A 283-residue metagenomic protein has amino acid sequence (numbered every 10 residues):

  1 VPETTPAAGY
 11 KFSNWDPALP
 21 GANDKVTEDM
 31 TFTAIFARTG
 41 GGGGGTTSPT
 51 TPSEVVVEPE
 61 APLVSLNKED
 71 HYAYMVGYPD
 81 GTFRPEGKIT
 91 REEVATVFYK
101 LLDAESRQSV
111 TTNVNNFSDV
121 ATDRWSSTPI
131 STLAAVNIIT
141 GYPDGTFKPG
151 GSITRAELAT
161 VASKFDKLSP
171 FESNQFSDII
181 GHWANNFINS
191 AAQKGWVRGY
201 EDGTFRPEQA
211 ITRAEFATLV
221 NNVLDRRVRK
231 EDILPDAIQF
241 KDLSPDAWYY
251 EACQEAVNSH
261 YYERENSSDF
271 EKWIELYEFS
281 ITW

Functional and structural regions predicted by a protein language model:
V1-D24: Surface-exposed interfaces of beta-sheet-rich extracellular modules
F12-W15, F32-A34, A73, L133 (+1 more regions): Extracellular/surface recognition and adhesion modules
S13, P17, T96, T160 (+1 more regions): DNA-binding alpha-helical recognition surfaces that contact promoter or target DNA
A22-F32: Solvent-exposed segments in extracellular or luminal domains encompassing
R38-A95, Y99-S127, A135-A156, S163-F187 (+3 more regions): Feature responds to low-complexity, polar/acidic, surface-exposed segments characteristic of secreted/exported proteins
